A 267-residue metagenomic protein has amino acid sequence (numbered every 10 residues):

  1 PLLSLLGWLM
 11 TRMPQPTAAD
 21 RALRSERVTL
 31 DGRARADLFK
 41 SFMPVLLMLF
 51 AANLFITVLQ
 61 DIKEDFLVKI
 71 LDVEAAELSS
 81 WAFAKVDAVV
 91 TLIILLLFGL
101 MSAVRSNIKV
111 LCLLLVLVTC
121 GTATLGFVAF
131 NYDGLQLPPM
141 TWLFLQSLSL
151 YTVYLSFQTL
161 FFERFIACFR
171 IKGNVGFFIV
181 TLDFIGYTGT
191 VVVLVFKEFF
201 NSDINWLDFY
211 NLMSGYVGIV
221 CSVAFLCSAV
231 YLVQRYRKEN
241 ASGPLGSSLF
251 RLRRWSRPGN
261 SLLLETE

Functional and structural regions predicted by a protein language model:
P1-A51, F55, E64, K69-V73 (+3 more regions): Intracellular loop-helix junctions on the cytosolic face of multi-pass helical membrane proteins
P1-W8, L212-V230: Symmetry-related core transmembrane helices of the 12-TM Major Facilitator Superfamily/SLC fold
L54, V58, L148-S156: Hydrophobic transmembrane alpha-helices of Major Facilitator Superfamily
S80-R105: Transmembrane alpha-helices of Major Facilitator/SLC transporters
L111-V153: C-terminal transmembrane helical hairpin of 12-TM major facilitator-type secondary transporters
Y132-P138, V195-M213: Extracellular/periplasmic helix-loop-helix junctions in multi-pass membrane proteins
V153-F169: Intracellular juxtamembrane helix-capping segments at the cytosolic ends of symmetry-related transmembrane helices
R170-E198: A late C-terminal transmembrane helix in Major Facilitator Superfamily
